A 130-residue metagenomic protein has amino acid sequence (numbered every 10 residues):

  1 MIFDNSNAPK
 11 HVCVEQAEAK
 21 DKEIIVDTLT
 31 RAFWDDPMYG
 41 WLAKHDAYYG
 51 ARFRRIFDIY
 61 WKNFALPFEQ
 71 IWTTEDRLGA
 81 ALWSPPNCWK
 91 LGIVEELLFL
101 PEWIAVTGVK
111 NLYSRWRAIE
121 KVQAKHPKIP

Functional and structural regions predicted by a protein language model:
M1-I2, V26-D36: Short, compositionally biased low-complexity segments
M1-P9: Short acidic N-proximal helix/loop "leader" segments that mark the beginning of a domain or an inter-domain linker
F3-D4, W72-T74: Short acidic-hydrophobic surface loop/beta-edge motif
K10-V12, D76-A81: Glycine-rich phosphate/pyrophosphate-binding loop shared by adenosine-nucleotide-utilizing enzymes
C13-D27, R31, P85-P86: A short beta-loop-alpha structural element at the N-terminal edge of CoA-dependent acyl/N-acetyltransferase catalytic
D36-D58: Conserved GNAT-fold acetyl-CoA-binding loop/helix
A51-T73, G79, K128-P130: A short helix-loop-beta-strand connector motif used in the catalytic cores of GNAT acetyltransferases and, in some
A80-P130: Conserved acyl-donor/pantetheine-binding loop and adjacent beta-alpha core of acyl/acetyltransferases and related
